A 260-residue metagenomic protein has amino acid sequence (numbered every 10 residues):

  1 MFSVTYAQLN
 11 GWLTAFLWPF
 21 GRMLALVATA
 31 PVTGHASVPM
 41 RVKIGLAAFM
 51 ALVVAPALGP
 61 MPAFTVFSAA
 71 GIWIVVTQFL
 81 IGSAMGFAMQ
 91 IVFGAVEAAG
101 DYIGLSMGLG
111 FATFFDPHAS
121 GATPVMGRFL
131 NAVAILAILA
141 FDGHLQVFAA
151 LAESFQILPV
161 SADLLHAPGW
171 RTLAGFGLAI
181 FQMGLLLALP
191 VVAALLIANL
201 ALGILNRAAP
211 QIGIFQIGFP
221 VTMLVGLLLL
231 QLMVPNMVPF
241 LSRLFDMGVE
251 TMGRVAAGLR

Functional and structural regions predicted by a protein language model:
M1-R260: Hydrophobic alpha-helical segments and their helix-loop boundaries in membrane and membrane-proximal proteins
